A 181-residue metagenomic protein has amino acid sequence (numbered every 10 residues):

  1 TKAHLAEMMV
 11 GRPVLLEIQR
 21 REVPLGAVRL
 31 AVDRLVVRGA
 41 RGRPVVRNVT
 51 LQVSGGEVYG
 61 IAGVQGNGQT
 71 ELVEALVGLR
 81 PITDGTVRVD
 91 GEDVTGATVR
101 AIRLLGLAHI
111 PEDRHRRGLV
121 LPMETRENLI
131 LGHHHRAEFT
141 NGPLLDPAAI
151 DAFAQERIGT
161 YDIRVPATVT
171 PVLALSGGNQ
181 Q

Functional and structural regions predicted by a protein language model:
T1-Q181: Glycine-rich phosphate-binding loops of nucleotide-dependent enzymes
